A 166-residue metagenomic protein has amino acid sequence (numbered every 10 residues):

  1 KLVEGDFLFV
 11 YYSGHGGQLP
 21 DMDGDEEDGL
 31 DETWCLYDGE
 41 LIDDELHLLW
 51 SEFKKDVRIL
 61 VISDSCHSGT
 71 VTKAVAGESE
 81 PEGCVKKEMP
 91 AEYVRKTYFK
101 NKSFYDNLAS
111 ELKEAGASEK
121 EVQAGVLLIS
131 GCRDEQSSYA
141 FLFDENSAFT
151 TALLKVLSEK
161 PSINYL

Functional and structural regions predicted by a protein language model:
K1-S13, G17-E80, K86-E92, K96-F99 (+1 more regions): Caspase-like (clan CD) cysteine peptidase catalytic core
G29, V122-A124, A148: Short, solvent-exposed loop/turn segments at the edges of secondary structure
I42-L46, G125, F149, L153: Internal, well-ordered alpha-helical segments in soluble enzyme and binding-protein domains
V61, D144-L166: Non-catalytic, well-ordered alpha-helical segments in soluble enzyme domains
T70-F143: Extracellular S/T/G-rich loop segment that most often corresponds to the catalytic His/Ser-adjacent loop
